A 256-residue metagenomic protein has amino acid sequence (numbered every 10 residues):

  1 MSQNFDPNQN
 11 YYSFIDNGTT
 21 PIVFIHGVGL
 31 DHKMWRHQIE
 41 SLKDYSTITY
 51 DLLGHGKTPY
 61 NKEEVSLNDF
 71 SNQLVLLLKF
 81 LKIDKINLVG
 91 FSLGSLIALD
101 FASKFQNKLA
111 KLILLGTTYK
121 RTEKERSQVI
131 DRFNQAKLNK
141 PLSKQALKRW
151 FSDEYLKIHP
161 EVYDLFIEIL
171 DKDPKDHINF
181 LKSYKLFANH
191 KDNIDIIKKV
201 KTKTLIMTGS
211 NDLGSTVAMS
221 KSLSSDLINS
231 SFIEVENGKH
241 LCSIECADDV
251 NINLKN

Functional and structural regions predicted by a protein language model:
N10, F14-P59, E63, L77: Conserved HGGG/HGGXW glycine-rich cap/lid loop of the alpha/beta-hydrolase fold
D69-I86: Conserved acidic catalytic loop of the alpha/beta-hydrolase fold
G90-G94, A98: Gly/Ala-rich beta-loop-alpha elbow adjacent to hydrolase catalytic centers
L99-K104, L109-K140: Flexible "cap/lid" loop of the alpha/beta hydrolase fold
E123-E125, K140-K198: Conserved alpha/beta-hydrolase catalytic His-Asp/Glu region
V200, I206-T208: Short beta-strand/loop motif that positions the catalytic acidic residue of the alpha/beta-hydrolase fold
S210-S215: Acidic catalytic loop of the alpha/beta-hydrolase fold
G238-N251: Catalytic histidine-centered segment of alpha/beta-hydrolase-like enzymes
